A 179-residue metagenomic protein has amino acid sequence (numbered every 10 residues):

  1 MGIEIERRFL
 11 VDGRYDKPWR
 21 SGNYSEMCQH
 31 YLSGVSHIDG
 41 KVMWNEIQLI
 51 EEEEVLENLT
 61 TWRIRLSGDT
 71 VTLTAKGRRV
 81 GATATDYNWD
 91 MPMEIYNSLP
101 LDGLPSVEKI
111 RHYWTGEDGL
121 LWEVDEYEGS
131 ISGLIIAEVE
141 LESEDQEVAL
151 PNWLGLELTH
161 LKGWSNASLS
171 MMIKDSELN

Functional and structural regions predicted by a protein language model:
M1-N179: Phosphate-end processing signature that detects enzymes handling 5′-triphosphorylated RNA and polyphosphate
